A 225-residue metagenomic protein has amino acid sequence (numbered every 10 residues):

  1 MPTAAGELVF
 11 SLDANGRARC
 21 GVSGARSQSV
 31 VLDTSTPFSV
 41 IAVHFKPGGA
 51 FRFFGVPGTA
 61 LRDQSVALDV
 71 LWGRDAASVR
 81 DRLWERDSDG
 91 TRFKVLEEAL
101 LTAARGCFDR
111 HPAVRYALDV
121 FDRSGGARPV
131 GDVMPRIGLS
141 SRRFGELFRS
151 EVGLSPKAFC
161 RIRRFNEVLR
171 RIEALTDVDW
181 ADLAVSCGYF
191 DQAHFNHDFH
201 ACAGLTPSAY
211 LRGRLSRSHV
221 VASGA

Functional and structural regions predicted by a protein language model:
M1-S141, E151-P156, R170-A174, D179-F190 (+1 more regions): Alpha-helical bundle regulatory/interaction domains
F148, C160, F199, L211: DNA major-groove recognition helix of helix-turn-helix
F148-R149, E167-R170, D198: A periodicity- and composition-biased signal for non-globular, repetitive helical segments
H200, L205: Functionally critical mobile loop/hinge segments
